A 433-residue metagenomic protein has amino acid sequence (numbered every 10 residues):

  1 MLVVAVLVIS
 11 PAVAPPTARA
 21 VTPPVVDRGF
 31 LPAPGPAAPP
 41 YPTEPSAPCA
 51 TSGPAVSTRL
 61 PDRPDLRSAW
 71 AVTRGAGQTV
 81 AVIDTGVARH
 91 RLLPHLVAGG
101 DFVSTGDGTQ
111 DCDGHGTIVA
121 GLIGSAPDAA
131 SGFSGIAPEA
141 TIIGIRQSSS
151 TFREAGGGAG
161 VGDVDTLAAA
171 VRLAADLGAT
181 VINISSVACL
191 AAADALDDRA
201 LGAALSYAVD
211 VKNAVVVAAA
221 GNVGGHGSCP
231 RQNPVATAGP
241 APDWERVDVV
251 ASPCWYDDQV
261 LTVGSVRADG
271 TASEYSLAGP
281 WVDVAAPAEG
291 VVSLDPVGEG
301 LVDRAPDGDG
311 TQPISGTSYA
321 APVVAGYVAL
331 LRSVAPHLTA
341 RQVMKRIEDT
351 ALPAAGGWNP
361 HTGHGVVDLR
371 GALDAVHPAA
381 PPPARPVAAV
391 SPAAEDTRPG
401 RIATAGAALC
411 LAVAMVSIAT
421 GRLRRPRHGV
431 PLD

Functional and structural regions predicted by a protein language model:
M1-T22, T404-R422: Secretory targeting and sorting signals
A14-Q78, R91-L92: Protease zymogen maturation seam
S68-V80, T85-A98, G106-V161, Q259 (+2 more regions): Subtilisin-like serine protease catalytic core
A76-V80, P138-I143, D176-I182, D210-V216 (+2 more regions): Loop/turn elements at helix/coil->beta-strand transitions in domains of secreted/extracellular proteins
T85-R89, F102-D107, D128-A129, S148-F152 (+7 more regions): Solvent-exposed loop/turn segments at secondary-structure junctions within structured extracellular/periplasmic domains
T151-S252, Q312-S315, Y319: Substrate-binding/access-modulating region of protease and related hydrolase catalytic domains
P242-A329: Extracellular S/T/G-rich loop segment that most often corresponds to the catalytic His/Ser-adjacent loop
A335-D433: C-terminal subdomain of the subtilisin-like protease fold in secreted/lumenal serine endopeptidases
